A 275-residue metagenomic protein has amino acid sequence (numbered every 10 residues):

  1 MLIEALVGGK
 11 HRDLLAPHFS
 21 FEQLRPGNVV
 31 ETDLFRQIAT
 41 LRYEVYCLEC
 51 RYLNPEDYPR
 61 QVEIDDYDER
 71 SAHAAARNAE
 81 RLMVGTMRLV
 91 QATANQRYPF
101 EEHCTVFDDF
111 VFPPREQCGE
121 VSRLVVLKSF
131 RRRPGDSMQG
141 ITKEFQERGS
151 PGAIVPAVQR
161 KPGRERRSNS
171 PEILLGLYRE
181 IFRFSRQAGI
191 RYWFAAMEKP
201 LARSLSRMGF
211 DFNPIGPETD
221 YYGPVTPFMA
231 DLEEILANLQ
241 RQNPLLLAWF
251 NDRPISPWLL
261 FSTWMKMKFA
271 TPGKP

Functional and structural regions predicted by a protein language model:
M1-K10, L53, D57-Y58, V90-A94: Acyl-donor-binding surface of acyltransferase catalytic domains
H11-V62, H73-R77, M83, K128: Short amphipathic alpha-helix that is part of the acyltransferase structural core
E63-D65, E218: Short Gly/Pro-enriched turn/cap motifs at secondary-structure boundaries
D65-A74, Q96-R97: A short helix-loop-beta-strand connector motif used in the catalytic cores of GNAT acetyltransferases and, in some
T86: Short glycine-/small-residue motifs
A92-M229: Acyl-donor binding region in acyl/amide transferases
T142-P156, L247-P275: Short, cationic low-complexity segments
G209-K266: Accessory, usually C-terminal, subdomains that scaffold auxiliary metal cofactors
